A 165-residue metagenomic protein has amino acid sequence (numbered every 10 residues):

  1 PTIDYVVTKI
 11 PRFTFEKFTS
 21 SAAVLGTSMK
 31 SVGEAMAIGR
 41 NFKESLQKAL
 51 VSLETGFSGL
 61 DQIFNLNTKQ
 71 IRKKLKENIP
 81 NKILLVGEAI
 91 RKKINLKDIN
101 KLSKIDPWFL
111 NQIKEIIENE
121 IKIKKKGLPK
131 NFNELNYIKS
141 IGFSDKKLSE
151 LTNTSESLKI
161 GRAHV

Functional and structural regions predicted by a protein language model:
P1-R162: ATP-dependent carboxylate/acyl-activation modules
